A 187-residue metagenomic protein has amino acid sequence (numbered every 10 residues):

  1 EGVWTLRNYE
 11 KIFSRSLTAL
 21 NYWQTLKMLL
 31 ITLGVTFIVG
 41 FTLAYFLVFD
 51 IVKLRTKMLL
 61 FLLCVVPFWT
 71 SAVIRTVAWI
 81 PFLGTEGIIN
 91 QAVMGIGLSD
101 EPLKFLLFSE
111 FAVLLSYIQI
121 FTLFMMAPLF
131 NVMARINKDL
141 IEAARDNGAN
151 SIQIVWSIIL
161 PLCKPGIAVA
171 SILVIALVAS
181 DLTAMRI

Functional and structural regions predicted by a protein language model:
E1-S16, F82-G87, I187: Short membrane-interfacial helix/loop motifs at transmembrane-helix boundaries
K11, Y45-F49, P81, T85 (+4 more regions): Transmembrane helix-loop junction
Y22, V66, L140-N147: Short hydrophobic faces within alpha-helices
L26, L30, G34-T42, L63 (+6 more regions): Generic alpha-helical transmembrane segments of integral inner-membrane proteins, especially permease/transport modules
I31-C64, P81, L140, V155: Transmembrane-helix boundary motif in ABC transporter permease subunits
G34, Q119, M125-V132, I136-K138 (+1 more regions): Transmembrane alpha-helices
W69-T76: Transmembrane alpha-helices and adjacent helix-loop boundaries
T76-I118, I152, M185: Membrane-interfacial helix termini and adjacent extracytoplasmic/periplasmic loops of multi-pass transporters
